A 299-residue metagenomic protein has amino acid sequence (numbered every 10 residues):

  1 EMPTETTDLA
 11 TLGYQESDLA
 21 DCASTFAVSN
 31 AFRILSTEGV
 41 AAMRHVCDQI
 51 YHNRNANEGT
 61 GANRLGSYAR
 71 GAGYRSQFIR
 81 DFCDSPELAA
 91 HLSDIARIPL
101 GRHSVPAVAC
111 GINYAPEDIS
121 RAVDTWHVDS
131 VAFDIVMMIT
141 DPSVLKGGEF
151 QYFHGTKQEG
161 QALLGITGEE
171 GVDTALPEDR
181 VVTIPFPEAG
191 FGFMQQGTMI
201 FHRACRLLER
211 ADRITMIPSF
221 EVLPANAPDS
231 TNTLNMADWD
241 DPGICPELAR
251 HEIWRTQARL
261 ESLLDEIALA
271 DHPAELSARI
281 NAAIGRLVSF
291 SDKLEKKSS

Functional and structural regions predicted by a protein language model:
E1, T6-C22: Mitochondrial intermembrane space
E1-T6, D229-S299: Intrinsically disordered terminal extensions flanking catalytic oxygenase cores
C22-T25, S29-V108, S299: Signature of the catalytic double-stranded beta-helix
R102-N113, F150-Y152: Short, surface-exposed recognition loops or helix-turn segments adjacent to catalytic cores
V108-C110, A122-D124, V131-D134, D212-I214: Generic beta-strand structural signal
I112-H127, G197: Conserved short histidine dyad/triad with adjacent acidic residue
E117, V128-V144, G155, F186 (+1 more regions): Short, conserved beta-strand element in jelly-roll/cupin
G148-A258: Catalytic core of Fe(II)/2-oxoglutarate
